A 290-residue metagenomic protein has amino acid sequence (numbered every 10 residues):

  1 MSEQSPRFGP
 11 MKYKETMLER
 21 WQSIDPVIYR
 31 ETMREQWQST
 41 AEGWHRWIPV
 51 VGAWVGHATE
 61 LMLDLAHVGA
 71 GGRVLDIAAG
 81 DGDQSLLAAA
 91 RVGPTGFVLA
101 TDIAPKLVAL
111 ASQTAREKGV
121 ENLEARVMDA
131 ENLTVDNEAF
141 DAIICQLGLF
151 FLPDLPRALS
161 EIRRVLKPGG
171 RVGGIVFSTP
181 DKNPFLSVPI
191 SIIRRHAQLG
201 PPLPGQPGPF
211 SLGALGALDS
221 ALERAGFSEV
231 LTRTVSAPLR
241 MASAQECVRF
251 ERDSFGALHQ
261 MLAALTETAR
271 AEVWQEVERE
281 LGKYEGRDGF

Functional and structural regions predicted by a protein language model:
P6-A70, D83-L87, L107-L110, E117-K118 (+1 more regions): Conserved class I S-adenosyl-L-methionine
F8-P10, R20, P26, G43 (+4 more regions): Conserved Class I S-adenosyl-L-methionine
R73-L133, R157: Class I SAM-dependent methyltransferase SAM/SAH-binding core
V92, A115, I193, L281 (+1 more regions): Conserved hydrophobic residues forming the short capping helix/wall of the S-adenosyl-L-methionine
E131-A142: A short acidic, Gly/Pro-enriched loop at the edge of an enzyme's catalytic core that lines a small-molecule cofactor
D141-P156, S178: A short SAM/SAH-binding and catalytic strip from SAM-dependent methyltransferases
P156-R171: A short glycine-rich, Lys/Arg-flanked "PGG" loop and its adjoining helix->strand segment in the class I
R171-L199: Conserved class I S-adenosyl-L-methionine
